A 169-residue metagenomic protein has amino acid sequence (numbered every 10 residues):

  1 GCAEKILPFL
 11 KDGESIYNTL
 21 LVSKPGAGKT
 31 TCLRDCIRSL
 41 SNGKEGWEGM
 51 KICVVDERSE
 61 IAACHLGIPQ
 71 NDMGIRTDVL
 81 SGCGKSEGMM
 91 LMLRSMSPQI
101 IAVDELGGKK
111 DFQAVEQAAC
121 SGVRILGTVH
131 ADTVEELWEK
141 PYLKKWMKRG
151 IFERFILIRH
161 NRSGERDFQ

Functional and structural regions predicted by a protein language model:
G1-N18: P-loop NTP-binding catalytic core
D12-E14, P25, L40-W47, P69-D72 (+3 more regions): Conserved catalytic network of the ASCE P-loop NTPase/AAA+ motor domain
I16-N18, G26-A27, R58-A62, G84-K85 (+5 more regions): Conserved nucleotide-binding/hydrolysis micro-motifs of P-loop NTPases
I16-R38, N42: Glycine-rich phosphate-binding P-loop
V22-P25, D78-G82, V103-E105: Glycine- and other small-residue-rich loops at beta-strand/loop junctions that grip anionic moieties
C32-D35, K85-L91, A114: Well-ordered alpha-helical segments embedded in enzymatic catalytic cores
S41-M92: P-loop NTPase switch/communication element
M96-I156, H160: Conserved P-loop NTPase nucleotide-binding/switch module
